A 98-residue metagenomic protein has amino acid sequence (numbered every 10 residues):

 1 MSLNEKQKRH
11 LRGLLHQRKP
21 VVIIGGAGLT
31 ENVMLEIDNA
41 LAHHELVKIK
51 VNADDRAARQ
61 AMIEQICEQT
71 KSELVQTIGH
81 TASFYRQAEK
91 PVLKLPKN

Functional and structural regions predicted by a protein language model:
M1-N98: Positively charged, polar, low-complexity stretches
